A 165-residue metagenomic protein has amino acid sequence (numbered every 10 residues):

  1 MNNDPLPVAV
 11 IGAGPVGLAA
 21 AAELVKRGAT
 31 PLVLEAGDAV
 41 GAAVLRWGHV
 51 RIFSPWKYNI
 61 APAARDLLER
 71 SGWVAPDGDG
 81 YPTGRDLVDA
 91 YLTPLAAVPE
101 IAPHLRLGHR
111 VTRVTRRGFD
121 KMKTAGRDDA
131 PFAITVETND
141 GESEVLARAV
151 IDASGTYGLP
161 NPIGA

Functional and structural regions predicted by a protein language model:
M1-V8, K26, K123-A125, G158-A165: Extreme N-terminal leader/targeting segments of oxidoreductases
L6-V33: N-terminal Rossmann-like FAD-binding beta1-loop-alpha1 element of flavoenzymes
I11-G14, A36, L107, A147: A secondary-structure boundary/capping signal
V16, A39, Y157: Conserved Rossmann-like nucleotide-cofactor binding loop
A20, A43, R116, N161-I163: Short glycine-/acidic-enriched loop or helix-start segments at secondary-structure transitions that form or flank
G37-A90: Glycine-rich active-site loop/strand segments that organize a redox cofactor
V74-L159: Feature captures the FAD/FMN-dependent oxidoreductase FAD-binding
